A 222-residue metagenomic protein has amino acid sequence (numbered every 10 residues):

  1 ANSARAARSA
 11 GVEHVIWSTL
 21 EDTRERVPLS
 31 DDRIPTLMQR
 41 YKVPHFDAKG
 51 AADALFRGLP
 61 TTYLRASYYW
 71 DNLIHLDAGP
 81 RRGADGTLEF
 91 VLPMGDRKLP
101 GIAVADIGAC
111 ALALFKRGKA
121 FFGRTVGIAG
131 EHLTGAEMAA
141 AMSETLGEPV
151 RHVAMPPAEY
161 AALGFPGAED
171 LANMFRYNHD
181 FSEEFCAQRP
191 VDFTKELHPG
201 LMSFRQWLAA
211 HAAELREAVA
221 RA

Functional and structural regions predicted by a protein language model:
A1-N2: Charged helix-capping and loop-helix junction motifs
R5-I16, L20-R151, Y160-L163, G167 (+1 more regions): Oxidoreductase cofactor-interface core, primarily capturing Rossmann-like NAD(P)-dependent enzymes
F121, L146, P157-A222: A hydrophobic C-terminal alpha-helical subdomain
V153-M155: NAD(P)-dinucleotide binding in Rossmann-like oxidoreductases
